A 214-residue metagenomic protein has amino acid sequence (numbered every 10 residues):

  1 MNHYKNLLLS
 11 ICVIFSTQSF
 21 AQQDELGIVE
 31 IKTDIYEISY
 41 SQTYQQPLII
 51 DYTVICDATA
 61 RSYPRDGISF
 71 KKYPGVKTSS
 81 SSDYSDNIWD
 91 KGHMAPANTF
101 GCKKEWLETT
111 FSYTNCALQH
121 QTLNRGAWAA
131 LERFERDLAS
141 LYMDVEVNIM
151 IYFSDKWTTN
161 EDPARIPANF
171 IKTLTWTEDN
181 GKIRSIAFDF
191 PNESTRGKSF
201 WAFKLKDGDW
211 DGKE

Functional and structural regions predicted by a protein language model:
M1-L8: Bacterial N-terminal signal peptides that target proteins for export
L9-V13: Hydrophobic alpha-helical targeting segments used for export or membrane insertion
S16-Q18: N-terminal signal peptide c-region/cleavage motif recognized by signal peptidases
F20-Q23: Boundary of Sec targeting at the N-terminus
L26-I28, I35-Y40, D162, I171-W176: Short, surface-exposed beta-strand/loop micro-motifs that present aromatic residues
I28-V29, K213: N-terminal accessory interaction module
E30-D90: Short, His- and charge-rich active-site/binding loops that engage polyanionic ligands
Y73-E214: Domain-level detector of nuclease and nuclease-like folds in predominantly extracellular/periplasmic contexts
